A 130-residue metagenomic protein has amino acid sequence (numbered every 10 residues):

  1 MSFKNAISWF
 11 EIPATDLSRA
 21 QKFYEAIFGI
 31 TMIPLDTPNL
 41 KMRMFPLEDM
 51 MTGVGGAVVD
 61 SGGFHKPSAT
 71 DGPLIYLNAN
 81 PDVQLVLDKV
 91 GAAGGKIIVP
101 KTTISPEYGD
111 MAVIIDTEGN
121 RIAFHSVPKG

Functional and structural regions predicted by a protein language model:
M1-Q21, P73-I75, H125-G130: N-terminal beta-strand motif that seeds the catalytic metal site of vicinal oxygen chelate
S2, E11-V54: Core segments of cupin and vicinal oxygen chelate
I7-T15, F64-G91, D110-I115: Vicinal oxygen chelate
A20-Y24, V90, G119: Conserved active-site tyrosine of GNAT-family acetyltransferases
P38-M42, S105-D110: Short acidic/glycine-enriched loop/turn segments that link adjacent beta-strands
F45-M50, I114-T117, V127: Active-site beta-strand termini and strand-to-loop segments that position acidic
